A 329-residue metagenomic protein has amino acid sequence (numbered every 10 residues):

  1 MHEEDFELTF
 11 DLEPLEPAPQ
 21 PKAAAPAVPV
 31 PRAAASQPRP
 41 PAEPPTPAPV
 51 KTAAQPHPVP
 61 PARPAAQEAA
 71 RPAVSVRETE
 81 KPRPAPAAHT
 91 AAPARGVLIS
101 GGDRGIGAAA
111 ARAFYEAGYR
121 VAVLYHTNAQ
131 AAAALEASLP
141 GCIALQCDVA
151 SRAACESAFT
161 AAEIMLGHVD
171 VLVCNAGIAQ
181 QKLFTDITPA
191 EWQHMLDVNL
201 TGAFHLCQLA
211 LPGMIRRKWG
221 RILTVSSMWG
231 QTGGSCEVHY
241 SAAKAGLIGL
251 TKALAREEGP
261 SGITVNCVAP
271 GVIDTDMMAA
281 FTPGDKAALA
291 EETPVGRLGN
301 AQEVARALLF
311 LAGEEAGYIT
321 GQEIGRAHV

Functional and structural regions predicted by a protein language model:
D103-R104: Conserved glycine-rich cofactor-binding loop
A117-A133: Conserved glycine-rich Rossmann-like NAD(P)H-binding loop of the short-chain dehydrogenase/reductase
L183-F184, E191-L196, M278, L289: Substrate-binding pocket helix/loop in short-chain dehydrogenase/reductase
C207, A243, T251: Active-site helix of classical SDR
P212, R256-E257, G317: Alpha-helical segment proximal to the catalytic Tyr-Lys
S227: Residue(s) in the substrate-gating loop at a strand-loop-helix junction that position the organic substrate next
G259, T264, I319-G321: Short, small/polar-rich loop/turn modules that mediate ligand/substrate recognition or access, typified
